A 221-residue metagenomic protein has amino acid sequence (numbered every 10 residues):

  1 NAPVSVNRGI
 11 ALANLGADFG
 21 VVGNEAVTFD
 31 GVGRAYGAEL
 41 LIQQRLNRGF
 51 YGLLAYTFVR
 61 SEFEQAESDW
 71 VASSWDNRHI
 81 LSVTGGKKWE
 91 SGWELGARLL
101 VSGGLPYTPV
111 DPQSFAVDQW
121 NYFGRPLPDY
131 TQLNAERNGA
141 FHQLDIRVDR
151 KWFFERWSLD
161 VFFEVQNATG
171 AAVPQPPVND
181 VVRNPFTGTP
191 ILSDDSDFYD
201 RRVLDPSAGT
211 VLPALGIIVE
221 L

Functional and structural regions predicted by a protein language model:
N1, L100-F123, G139-Q143, R150-L221: C-terminal beta-signal and adjacent terminal beta-strands/loops of Gram-negative outer-membrane beta-barrel proteins
N1-V32, E62, E67-S74, P109-F115 (+3 more regions): Extracellular/periplasm-exposed beta-strand and loop segments of Gram-negative cell-envelope proteins, dominated by
V4-P106: Gram-negative outer-membrane beta-barrel transporters
A13, D30, R45, V101 (+4 more regions): Generic detection of intrinsically disordered/low-complexity segments and helix-coil linkers/edges
A38, L81, L144-D145, P213: Alpha-helical packing segments of well-folded alpha/beta enzyme cores
L41-I42, F50, L133, A171 (+1 more regions): Bulky hydrophobic/aromatic packing residues
D76-I80, W89, L144-I146, S196-D200: Short amphipathic alpha-helical surface micro-motifs
